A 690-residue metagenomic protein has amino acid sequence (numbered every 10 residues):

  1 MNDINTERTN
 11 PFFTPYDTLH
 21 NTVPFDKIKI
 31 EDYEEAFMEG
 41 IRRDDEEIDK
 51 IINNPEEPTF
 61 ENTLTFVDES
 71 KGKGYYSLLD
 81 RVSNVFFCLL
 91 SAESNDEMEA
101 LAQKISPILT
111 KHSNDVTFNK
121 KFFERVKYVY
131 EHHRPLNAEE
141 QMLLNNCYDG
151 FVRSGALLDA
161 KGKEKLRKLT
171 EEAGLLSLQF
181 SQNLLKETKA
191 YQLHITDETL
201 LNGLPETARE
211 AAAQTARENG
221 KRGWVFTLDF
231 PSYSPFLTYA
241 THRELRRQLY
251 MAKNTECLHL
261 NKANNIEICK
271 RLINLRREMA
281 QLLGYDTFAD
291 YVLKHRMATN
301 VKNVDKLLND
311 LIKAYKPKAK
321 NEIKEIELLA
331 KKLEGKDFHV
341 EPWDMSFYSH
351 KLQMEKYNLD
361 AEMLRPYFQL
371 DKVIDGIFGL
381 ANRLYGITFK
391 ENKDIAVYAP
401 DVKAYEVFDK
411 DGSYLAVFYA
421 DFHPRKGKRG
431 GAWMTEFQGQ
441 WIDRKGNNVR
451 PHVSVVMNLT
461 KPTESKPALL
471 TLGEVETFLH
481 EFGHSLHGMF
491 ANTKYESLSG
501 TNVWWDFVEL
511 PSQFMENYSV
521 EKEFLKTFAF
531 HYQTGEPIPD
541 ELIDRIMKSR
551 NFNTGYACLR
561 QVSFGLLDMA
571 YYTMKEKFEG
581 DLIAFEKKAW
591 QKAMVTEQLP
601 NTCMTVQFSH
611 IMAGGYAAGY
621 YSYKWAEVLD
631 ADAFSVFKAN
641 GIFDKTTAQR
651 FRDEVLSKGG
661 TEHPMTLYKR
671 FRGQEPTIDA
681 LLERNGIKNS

Functional and structural regions predicted by a protein language model:
N2-E39, R43-D44, F87-L90, M98-T299 (+3 more regions): His/Asp/Glu-rich acidic catalytic environments and adjacent acidic regulatory segments
N2-K29, E35, E39, G223-V225 (+9 more regions): C-terminal, non-catalytic "cap/extension" segments appended to globular domains
F25-F37, F60-V67, N261-N265, V304-L311 (+2 more regions): Membrane-entry segments of alpha-helical transmembrane domains in multi-pass membrane proteins
I41-L136, L559-Y571, K575-Q591, Q598 (+3 more regions): C-terminal non-catalytic alpha-helical accessory regions
Y76-C88, N145, D149, M251 (+3 more regions): Short, hydrophobic/amphipathic alpha-helical patches that form generic packing surfaces within helical domains
E139, L143-L144, Q182, K186-T227 (+9 more regions): Active-site-proximal, well-structured secondary-structure segments within enzyme catalytic domains
P231-Y233, M279, K410-G412, F422-K426 (+4 more regions): Short, glycine-/Ser/Thr-/acidic-enriched flexible segments
T460-L479: Short pre-active-site segment immediately N-terminal to the catalytic Zn-binding motif
